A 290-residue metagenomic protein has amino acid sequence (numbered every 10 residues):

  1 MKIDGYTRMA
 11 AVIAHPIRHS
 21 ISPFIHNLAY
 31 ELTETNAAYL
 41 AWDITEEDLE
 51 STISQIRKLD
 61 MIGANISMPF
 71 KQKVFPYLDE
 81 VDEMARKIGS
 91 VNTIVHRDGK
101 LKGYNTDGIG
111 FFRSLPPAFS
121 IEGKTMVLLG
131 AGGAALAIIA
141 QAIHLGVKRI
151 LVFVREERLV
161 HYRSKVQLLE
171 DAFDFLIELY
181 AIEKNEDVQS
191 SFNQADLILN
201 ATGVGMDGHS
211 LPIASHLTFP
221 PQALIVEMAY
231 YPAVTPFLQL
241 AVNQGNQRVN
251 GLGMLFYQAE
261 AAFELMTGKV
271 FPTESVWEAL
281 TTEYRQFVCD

Functional and structural regions predicted by a protein language model:
K2-F119: Phosphate/diphosphate ligand-binding glycine-rich loop within oxidoreductases
I3-D4, I121-E122, H144-G146, A214-A223: Short, conserved loop/helix-junction motifs that constitute active-site signature segments in enzyme catalytic cores
M9, A38, T125, K148-L151: Residues at the starts of beta-strands that form the adenosine-phosphate
A14, G103-N105, L115, F119 (+3 more regions): Glycine-rich adenosine-cofactor-binding loop
H144-R149, Q244-Q247: Conserved S-adenosyl-L-methionine
V147-F173: NAD(P)-binding Rossmann-fold cofactor-contacting core
L176-R248: Rossmann-like adenosine-cofactor binding region
L224, A229-D290: Adenosine-phosphate binding glycine-rich loop
